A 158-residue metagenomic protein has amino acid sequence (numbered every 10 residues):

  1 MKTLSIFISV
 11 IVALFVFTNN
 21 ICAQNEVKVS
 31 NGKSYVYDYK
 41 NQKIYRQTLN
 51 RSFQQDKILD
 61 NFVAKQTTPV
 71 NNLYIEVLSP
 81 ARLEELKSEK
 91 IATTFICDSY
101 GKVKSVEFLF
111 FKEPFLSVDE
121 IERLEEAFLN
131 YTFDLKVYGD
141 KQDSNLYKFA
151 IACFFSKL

Functional and structural regions predicted by a protein language model:
M1-V29: Bacterial Sec-dependent N-terminal signal peptides
C22-L158: Charge-biased low-complexity segments
